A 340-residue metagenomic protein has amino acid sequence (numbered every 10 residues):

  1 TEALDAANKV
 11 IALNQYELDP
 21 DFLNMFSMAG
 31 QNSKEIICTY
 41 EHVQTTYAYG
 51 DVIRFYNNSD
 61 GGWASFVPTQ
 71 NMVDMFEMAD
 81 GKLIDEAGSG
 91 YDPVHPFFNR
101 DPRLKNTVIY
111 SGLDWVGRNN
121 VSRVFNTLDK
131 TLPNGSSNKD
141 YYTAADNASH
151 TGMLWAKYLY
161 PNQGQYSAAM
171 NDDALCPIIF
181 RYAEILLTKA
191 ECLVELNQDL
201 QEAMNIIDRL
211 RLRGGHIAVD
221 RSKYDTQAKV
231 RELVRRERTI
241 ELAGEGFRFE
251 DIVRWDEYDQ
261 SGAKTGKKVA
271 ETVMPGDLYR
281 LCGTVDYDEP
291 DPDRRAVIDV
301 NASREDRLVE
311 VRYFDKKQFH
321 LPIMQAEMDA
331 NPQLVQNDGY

Functional and structural regions predicted by a protein language model:
T1-Y56, G61-N71, M78-Y340: Acidic/polar-rich alpha-helix caps and helix-coil junctions
